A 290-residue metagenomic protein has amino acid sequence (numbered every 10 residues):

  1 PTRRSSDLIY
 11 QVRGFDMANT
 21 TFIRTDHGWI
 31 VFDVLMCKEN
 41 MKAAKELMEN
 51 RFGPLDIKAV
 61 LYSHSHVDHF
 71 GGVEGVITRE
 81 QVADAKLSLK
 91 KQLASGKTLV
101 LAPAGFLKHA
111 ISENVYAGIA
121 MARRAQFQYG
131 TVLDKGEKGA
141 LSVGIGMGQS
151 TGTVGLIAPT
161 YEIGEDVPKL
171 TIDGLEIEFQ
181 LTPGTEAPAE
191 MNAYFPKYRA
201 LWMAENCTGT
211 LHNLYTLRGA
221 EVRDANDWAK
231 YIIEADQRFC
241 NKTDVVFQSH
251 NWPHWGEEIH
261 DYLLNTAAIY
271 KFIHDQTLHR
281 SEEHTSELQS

Functional and structural regions predicted by a protein language model:
T2-S5, H284-Q289: Short, small-residue-biased leader/transition segments that mark boundaries at the very start of proteins
R3-L55, M191-F195, R199-E205: Conserved beta-strand hairpin/beta-sheet module of binuclear metal-dependent hydrolase folds, prominently
R4, F22-I23, I30, V154 (+4 more regions): Core dinuclear metal-dependent hydrolase active-site scaffold
H27-G28, K38-V100: Active-site metal-binding motif and surrounding structural segment of the metallo-beta-lactamase
F32-V34, K58-D68, L101-A104, T182 (+2 more regions): Active-site neighborhood of phospho(di)ester-bond hydrolases with catalytic His/Asp-centered motifs
E39, S65-G71, L107-A110, E186-P188 (+2 more regions): Active-site environment of divalent metal-dependent phosphoester hydrolases
A94-S95, L101, G105-P183, D227-D236: Metallo-beta-lactamase
A200-L201, T210, N226-S281: Divalent-metal (often Zn2+) His-rich catalytic cores of metallo-beta-lactamase-fold enzymes
